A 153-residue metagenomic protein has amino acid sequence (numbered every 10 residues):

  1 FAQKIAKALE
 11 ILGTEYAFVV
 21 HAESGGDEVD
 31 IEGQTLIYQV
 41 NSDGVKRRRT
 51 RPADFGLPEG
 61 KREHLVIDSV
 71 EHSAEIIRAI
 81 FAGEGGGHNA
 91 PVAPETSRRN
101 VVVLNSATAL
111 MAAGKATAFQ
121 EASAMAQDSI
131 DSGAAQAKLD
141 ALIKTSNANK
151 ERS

Functional and structural regions predicted by a protein language model:
F1-S153: Glycine-rich anion-binding loops and their surrounding alpha/beta cores
